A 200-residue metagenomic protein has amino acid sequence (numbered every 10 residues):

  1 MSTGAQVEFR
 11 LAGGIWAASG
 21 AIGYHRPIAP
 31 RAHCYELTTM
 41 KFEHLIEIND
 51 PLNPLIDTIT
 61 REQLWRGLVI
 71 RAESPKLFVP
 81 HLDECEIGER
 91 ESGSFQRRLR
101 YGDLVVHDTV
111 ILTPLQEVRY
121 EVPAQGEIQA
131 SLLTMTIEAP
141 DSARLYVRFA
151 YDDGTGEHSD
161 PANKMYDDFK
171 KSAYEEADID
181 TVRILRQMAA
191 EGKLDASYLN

Functional and structural regions predicted by a protein language model:
S2-T3, S19: Serine residues within intrinsically disordered or low-complexity segments
G23-T39: Short, Lys/Arg-enriched N-terminal segments with co-localized hydrophobic residues within the first ~10-30 amino acids
E36-E86: Hydrophobic ligand-binding cavity/cleft-lining segments
L82-E86, V106-I111, A130-A139: Hydrophobic/aromatic beta-strand elements that line small-molecule binding cavities or substrate pockets in beta-rich
I87-G126: Glycine-rich portal/gate segments that line the openings of hydrophobic small-molecule binding cavities
A124-E176: Beta-strand/loop substructures that line and gate deep hydrophobic ligand-binding cavities in soluble
A162-N200: A conserved amphipathic terminal alpha-helix motif
